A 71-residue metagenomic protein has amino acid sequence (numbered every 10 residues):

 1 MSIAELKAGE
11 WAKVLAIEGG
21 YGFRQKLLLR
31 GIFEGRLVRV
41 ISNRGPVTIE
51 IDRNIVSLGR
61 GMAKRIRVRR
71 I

Functional and structural regions predicted by a protein language model:
M1-I71: Compact, glycine-rich, soluble single-domain proteins
